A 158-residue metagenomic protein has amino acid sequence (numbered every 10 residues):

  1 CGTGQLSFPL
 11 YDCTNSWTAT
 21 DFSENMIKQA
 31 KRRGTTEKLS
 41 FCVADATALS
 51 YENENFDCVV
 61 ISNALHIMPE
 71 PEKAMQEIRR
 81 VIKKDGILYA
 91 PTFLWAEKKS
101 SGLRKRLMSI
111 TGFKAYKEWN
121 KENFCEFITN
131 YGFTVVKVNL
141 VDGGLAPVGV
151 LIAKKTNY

Functional and structural regions predicted by a protein language model:
C1-A48: Class I SAM-dependent methyltransferase SAM/SAH-binding core
W17, L88-Y89: A short hydrophobic/small-residue beta-strand
T47-C58: A short acidic, Gly/Pro-enriched loop at the edge of an enzyme's catalytic core that lines a small-molecule cofactor
C58-E70: A short SAM/SAH-binding and catalytic strip from SAM-dependent methyltransferases
E72-K84: A short glycine-rich, Lys/Arg-flanked "PGG" loop and its adjoining helix->strand segment in the class I
Y89-L145: C-terminal alpha-helical "lid/dimerization" subdomain adjacent to the S-adenosyl-L-methionine
L151-Y158: C-terminal lobe and adjacent flexible extensions of AdoMet/dcAdoMet transferase-like proteins
